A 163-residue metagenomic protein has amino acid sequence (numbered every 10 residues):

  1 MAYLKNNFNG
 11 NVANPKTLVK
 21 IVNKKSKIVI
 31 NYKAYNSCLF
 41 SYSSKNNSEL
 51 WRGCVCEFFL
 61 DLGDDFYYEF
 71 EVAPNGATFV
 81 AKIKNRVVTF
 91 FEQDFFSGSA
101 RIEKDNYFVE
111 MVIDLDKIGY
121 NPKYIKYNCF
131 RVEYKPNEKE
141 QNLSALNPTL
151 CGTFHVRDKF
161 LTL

Functional and structural regions predicted by a protein language model:
M1-L163: Structural preference for beta-rich elements and adjacent junctions enriched in aromatics
